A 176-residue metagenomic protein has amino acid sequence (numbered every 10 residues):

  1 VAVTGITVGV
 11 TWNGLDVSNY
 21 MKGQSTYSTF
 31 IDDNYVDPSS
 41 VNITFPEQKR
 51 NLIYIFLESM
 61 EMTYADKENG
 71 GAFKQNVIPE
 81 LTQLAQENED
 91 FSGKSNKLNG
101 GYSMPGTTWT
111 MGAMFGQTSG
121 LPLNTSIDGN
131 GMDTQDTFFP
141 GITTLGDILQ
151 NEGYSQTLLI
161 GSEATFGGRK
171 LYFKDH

Functional and structural regions predicted by a protein language model:
G5-H176: Soluble catalytic regions of membrane-associated enzymes that act on cell-envelope and secretory-pathway components
